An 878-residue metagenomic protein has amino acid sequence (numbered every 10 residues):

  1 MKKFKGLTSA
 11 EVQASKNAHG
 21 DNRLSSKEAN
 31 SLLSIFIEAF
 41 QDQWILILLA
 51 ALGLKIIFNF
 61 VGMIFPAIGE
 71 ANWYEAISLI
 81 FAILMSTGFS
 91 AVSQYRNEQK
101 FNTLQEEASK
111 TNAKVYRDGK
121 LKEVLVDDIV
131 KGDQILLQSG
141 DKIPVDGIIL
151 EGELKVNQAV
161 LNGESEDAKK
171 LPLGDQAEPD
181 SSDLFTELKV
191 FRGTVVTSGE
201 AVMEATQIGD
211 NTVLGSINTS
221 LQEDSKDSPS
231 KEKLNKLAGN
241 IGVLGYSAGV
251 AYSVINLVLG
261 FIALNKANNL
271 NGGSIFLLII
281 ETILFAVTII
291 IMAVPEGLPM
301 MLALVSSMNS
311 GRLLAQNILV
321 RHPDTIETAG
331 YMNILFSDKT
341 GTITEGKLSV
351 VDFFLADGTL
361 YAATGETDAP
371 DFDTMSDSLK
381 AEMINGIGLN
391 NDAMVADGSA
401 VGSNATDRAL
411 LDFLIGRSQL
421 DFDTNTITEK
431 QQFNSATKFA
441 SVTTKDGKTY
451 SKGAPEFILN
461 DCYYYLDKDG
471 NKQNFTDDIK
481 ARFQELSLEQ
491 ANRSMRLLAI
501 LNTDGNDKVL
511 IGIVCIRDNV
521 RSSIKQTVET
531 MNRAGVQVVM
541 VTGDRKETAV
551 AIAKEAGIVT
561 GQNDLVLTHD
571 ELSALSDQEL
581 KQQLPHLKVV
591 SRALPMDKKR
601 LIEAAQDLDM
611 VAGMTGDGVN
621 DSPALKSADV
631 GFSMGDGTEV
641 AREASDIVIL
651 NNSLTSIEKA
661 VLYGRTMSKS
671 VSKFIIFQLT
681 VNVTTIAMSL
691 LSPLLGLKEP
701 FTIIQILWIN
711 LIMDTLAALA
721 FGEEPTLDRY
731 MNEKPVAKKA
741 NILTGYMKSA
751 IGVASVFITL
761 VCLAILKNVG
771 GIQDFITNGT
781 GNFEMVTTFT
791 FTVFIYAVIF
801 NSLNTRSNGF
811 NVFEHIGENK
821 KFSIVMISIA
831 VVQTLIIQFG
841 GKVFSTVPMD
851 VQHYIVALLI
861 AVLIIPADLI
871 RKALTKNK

Functional and structural regions predicted by a protein language model:
M1-P735, A740-L743, F791, N808-K878: Conserved cytosolic headpiece of P-type ATPases
I279, G779-F783, A797, Q852: Membrane-interface segments at the starts/ends of alpha-helical transmembrane spans
V681-T685, G752-C762: Core segments of transmembrane alpha-helices that mediate helix-helix packing or line hydrophobic substrate/ligand
P693-T702, K767-M785: Helix-coil boundary and interhelical linker segments in multi-pass alpha-helical membrane proteins
M713, I758-T759, T787-S802: Generic alpha-helical transmembrane segments
A737-V756, T780-F789: Membrane-water interface at loop-to-transmembrane-helix junctions
F757-G771, Q833-T846: Alpha-helical transmembrane segments and their membrane-interface junctions in multi-pass membrane proteins
T805: A C-terminal functional module that forms or caps the active site or interfaces directly with catalytic machinery
